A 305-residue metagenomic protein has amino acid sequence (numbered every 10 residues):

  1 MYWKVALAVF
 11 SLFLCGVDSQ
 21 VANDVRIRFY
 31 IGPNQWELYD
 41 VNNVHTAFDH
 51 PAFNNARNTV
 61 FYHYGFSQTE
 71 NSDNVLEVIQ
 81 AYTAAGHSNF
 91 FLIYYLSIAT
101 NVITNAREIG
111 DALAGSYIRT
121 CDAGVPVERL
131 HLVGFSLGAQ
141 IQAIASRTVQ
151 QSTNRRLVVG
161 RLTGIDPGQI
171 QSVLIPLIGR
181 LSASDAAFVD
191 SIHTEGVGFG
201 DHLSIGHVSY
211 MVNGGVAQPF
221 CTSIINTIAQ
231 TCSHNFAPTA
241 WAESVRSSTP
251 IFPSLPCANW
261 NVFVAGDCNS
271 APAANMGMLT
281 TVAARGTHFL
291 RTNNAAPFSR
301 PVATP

Functional and structural regions predicted by a protein language model:
M1-I93, I98-A106, A114-V127, Q151-R155 (+3 more regions): Flexible, membrane-associating and regulatory peripheral segments of lipid-active enzymes
H63-G65, F135-S136, D166: The conserved beta1-alpha1 loop
Y64, I192-E195: Conserved strand-to-loop "acid loop" that flanks and positions the catalytic carboxylate
Y94-S97, P167, T194: Active-site loop/turn elements of alpha/beta-hydrolase fold enzymes, especially the short glycine-/histidine-rich
V133-I144: Glycine-rich nucleophile elbow surrounding the catalytic serine of serine-hydrolase chemistry
G164-I165, S191: A short, hydrophobic beta-strand element of the alpha/beta-hydrolase
Q169-L174, G198-D201: A short beta-to-alpha transition loop/helix N-cap that caps and shapes the active-site region
